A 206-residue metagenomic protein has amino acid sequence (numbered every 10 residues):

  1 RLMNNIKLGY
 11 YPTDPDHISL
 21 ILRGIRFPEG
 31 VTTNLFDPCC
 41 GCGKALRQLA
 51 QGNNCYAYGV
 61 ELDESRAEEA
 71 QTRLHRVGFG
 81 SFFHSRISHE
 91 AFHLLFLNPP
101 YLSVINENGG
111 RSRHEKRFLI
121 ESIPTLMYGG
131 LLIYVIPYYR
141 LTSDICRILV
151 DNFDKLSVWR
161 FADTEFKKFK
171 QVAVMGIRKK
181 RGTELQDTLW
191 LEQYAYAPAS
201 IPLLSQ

Functional and structural regions predicted by a protein language model:
R1-G30, K44-R47: S-adenosyl-L-methionine
T13, H17, L62, H114: Soluble or luminal CAZymes and related metallo-dependent hydrolases
I21-G24, N34-A50, G59, D63-E64 (+4 more regions): Conserved proline-anchored active-site loop of SAM-dependent methyltransferases that bridges a beta-strand
N54-C55, L74-F79: Active-site regions of enzymes building and remodeling cell-envelope glycoconjugates
A70-Q71: Conserved SAM-binding loop
G78-S81, R160: Short loop/edge segments at beta-strand edges and connector loops that shape dinucleotide/nucleotide cofactor-binding
N106-I177: Conserved Class I SAM-dependent methyltransferase catalytic core
K168-Q206: Flexible, glycine-/basic-rich loop-and-beta segments that form/coincide with the SAM-dependent methyltransferase
